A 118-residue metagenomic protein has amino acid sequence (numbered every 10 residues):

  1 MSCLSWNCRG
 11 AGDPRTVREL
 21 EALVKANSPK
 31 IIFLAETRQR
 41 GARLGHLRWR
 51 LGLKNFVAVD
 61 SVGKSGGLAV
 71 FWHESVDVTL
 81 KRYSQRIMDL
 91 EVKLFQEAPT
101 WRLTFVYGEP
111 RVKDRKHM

Functional and structural regions predicted by a protein language model:
M1-M118: Short phosphate/oxyanion-binding micro-motifs
